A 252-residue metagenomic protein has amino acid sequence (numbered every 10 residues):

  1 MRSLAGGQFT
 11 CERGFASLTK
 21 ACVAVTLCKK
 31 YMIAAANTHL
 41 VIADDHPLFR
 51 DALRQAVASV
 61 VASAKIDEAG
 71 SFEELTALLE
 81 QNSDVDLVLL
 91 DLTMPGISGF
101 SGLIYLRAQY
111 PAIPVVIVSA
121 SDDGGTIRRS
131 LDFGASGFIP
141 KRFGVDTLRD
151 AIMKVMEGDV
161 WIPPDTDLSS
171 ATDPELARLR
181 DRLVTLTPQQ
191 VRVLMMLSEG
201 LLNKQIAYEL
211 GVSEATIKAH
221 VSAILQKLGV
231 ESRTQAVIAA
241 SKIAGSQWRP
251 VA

Functional and structural regions predicted by a protein language model:
S63-S71, L78, V230: Short hydrophobic/Thr-rich beta-strand motif most characteristic of the beta2 strand and flanking loop of CheY-like
S71, I97-S101: Acidic catalytic/metal-coordinating carboxylates
A77, F100-A112: Short amphipathic alpha-helix used as the core "switch/output" element in two-component signaling
S83-L89: Active-site beta3 strand of CheY-like receiver
D91-L92, S119: Active-site residues of response regulator receiver
I127-D132, G137-P188, R192, K242-G245: Short, flexible helix-to-coil linker/hinge segments that flank and couple to helix-turn-helix
G200-Q235: Recognition helix of helix-turn-helix DNA-binding domains
L225-A252: Basic, Lys/Arg-enriched C-terminal extension of HTH/homeodomain DNA-binding domains
